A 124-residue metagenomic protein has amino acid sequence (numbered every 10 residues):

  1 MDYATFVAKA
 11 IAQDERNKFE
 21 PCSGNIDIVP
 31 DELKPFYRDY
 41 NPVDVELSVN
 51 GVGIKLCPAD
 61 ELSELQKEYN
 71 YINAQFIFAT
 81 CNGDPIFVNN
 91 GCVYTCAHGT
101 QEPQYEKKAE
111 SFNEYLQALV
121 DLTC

Functional and structural regions predicted by a protein language model:
M1-V88, T123: A surface-exposed partner-binding patch
S48, T100-Q101: Short glycine-enriched loop/turn motifs at secondary-structure junctions
S63-L65, C92-C96, A118: Short, highly charged low-complexity linear segments
G83-P85, N89-T100: Short, compact, well-ordered microdomains
C96-A97, L122-C124: Structured catalytic/translocation cores of nucleotide/phosphate-coupled proteins
E102-T123: Compact, glycine/acidic-enriched structural inserts
